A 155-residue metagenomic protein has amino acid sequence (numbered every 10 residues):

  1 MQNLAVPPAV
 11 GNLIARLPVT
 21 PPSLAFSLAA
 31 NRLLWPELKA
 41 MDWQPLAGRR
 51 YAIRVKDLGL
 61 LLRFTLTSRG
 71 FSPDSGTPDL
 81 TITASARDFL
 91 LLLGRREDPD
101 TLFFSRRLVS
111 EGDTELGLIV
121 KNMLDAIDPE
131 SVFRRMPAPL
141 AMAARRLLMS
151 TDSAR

Functional and structural regions predicted by a protein language model:
M1-R155: Feature captures hydrophobic
